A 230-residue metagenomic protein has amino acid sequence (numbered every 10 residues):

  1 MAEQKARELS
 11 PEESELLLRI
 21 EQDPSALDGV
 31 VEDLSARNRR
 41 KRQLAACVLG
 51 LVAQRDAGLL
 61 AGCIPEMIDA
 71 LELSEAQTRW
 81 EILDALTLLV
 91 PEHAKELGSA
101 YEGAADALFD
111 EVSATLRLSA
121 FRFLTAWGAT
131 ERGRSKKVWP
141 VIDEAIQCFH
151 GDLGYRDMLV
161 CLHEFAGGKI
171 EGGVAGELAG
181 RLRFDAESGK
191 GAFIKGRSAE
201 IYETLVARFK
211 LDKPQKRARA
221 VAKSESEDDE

Functional and structural regions predicted by a protein language model:
M1-Q22, Q43-A57, W80-A94, R117-T130 (+2 more regions): Structural detector for internal amphipathic alpha-helices that build alpha-solenoid repeat scaffolds
A2-A6, E12, V174-E230: Eukaryotic acidic, Ser/Thr-rich intrinsically disordered low-complexity regions
S10-S14, D28-A36: Active-site flanking loop/helix segments enriched in acidic
E21-D33, A57-A70, K95-L108, R132-Q147 (+2 more regions): Amphipathic alpha-helical scaffolding segments comprising HEAT/armadillo-like alpha-solenoid repeats
S35, E72, T87, T125 (+7 more regions): Alpha-helical repeat scaffolds in large eukaryotic proteins
R37-R39, S74-A76, E111-S113, F149-G151 (+1 more regions): Short inter-helical turns and helix N-cap capping residues of alpha-solenoid HEAT/ARM repeat scaffolds
I64-A85: Charged low-complexity stretches with an acidic bias
L97, E111-A114, T125, D143-L153 (+3 more regions): A structural signal for the main folded, soluble domain(s) of proteins
